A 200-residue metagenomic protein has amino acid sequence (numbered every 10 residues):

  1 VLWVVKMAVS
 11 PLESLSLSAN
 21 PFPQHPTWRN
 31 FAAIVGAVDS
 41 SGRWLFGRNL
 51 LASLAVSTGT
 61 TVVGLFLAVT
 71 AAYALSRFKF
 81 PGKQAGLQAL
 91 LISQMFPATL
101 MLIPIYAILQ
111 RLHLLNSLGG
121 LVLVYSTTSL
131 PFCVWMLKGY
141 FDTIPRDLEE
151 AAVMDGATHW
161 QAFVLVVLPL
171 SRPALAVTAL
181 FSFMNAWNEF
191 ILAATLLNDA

Functional and structural regions predicted by a protein language model:
V1-A200: A structural signal for multi-pass alpha-helical bundles of membrane permease subunits that mediate small-molecule
